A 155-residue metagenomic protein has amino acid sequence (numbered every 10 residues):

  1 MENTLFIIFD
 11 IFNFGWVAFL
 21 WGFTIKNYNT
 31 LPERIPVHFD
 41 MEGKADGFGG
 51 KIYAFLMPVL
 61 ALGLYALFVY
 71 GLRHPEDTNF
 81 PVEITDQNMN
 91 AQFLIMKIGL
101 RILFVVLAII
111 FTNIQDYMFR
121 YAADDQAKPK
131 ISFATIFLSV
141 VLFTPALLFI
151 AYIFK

Functional and structural regions predicted by a protein language model:
N3-F14, G49-V59: Alpha-helical transmembrane segments and their helix-start/interface "positive-inside/aromatic belt" motifs in integral
T4-T30: Short, basic/aromatic recognition patches
T24-F55: Active-site and channel-lining beta-strand-loop segments that bind or position nucleotide-derived/phosphorylated
K44-L62, L94-L100: Interfacial helix-start motif at the membrane-water boundary
G71-N113: Cysteine/selenocysteine-centered motifs that mediate thiol-based redox chemistry or coordinate metal-sulfur cofactors
F111-D124: Transmembrane alpha-helical segments of integral membrane proteins
Y121-L138: Interfacial loop-to-transmembrane junctions
A146-K155: Juxtamembrane boundary at the C-terminal end of a transmembrane helix
